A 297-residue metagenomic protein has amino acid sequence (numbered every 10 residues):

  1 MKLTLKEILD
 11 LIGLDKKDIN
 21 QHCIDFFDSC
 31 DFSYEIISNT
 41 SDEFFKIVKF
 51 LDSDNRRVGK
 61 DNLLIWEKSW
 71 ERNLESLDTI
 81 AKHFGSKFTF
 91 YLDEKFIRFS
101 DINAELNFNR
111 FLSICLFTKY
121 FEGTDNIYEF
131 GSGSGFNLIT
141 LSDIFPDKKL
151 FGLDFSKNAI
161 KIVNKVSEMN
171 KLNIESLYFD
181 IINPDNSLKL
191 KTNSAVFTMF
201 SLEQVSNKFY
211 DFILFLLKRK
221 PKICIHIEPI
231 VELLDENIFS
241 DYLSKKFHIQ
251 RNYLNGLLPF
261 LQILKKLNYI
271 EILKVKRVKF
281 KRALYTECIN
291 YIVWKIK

Functional and structural regions predicted by a protein language model:
M1-F111, D241, I263, L267 (+1 more regions): N-terminal accessory regions of S-adenosyl-L-methionine
E129: Class I SAM-dependent methyltransferase core
G133: Conserved glycine-rich SAM-binding loop
F136-N183: Class I SAM-dependent methyltransferase SAM/SAH-binding core
S194-K208: A short SAM/SAH-binding and catalytic strip from SAM-dependent methyltransferases
D211-K222: A short glycine-rich, Lys/Arg-flanked "PGG" loop and its adjoining helix->strand segment in the class I
P221-E232: Conserved beta-strand signature within the Rossmann-like core of class I S-adenosyl-L-methionine
S240-I263: Conserved Class I S-adenosyl-L-methionine
